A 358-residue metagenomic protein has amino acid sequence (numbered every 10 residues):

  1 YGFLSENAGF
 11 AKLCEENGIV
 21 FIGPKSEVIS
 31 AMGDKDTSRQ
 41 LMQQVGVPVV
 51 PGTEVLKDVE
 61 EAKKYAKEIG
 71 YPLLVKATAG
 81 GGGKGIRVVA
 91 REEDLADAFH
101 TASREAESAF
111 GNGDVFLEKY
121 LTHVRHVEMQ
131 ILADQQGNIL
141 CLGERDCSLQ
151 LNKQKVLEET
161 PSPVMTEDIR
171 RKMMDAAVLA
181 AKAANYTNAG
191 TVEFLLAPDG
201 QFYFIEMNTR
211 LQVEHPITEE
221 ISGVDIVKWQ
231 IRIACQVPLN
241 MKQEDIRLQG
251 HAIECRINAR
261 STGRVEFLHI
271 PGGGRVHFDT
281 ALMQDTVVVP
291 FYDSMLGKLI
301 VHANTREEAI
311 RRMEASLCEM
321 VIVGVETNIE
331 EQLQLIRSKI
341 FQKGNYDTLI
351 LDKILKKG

Functional and structural regions predicted by a protein language model:
Y1-A8, E27-A31: Short, solvent-exposed turn/loop segments enriched in Gly/Ser/Thr/Pro and often Arg
L4, A8, E15, I19 (+4 more regions): ATP-dependent carboxylate activation and anion-phosphoryl transfer catalytic cores that bind Mg-ATP to form
E15-T78, G85, T262: A conserved helix-loop-beta module that forms one wall/lid of the active-site cleft in ATP-utilizing catalytic domains
